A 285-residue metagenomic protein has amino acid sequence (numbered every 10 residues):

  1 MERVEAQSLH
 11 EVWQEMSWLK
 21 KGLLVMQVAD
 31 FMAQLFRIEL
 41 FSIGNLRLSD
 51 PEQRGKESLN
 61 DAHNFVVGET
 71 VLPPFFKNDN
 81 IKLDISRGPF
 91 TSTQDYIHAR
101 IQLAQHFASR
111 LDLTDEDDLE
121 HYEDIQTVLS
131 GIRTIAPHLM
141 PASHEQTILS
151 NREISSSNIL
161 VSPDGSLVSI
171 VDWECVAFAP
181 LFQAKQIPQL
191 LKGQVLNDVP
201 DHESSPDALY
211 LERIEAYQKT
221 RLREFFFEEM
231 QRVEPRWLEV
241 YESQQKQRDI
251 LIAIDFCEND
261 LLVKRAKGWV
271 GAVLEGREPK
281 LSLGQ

Functional and structural regions predicted by a protein language model:
M1-L119, E123, H138-Q146, G165: ATP-binding pocket architecture of kinase catalytic cores
Q7-H10, E15-S17, M140, S166 (+2 more regions): Aromatic/acidic cage segments in peptide-binding pockets
S8-H10, G44-N45, R54, N158 (+4 more regions): Short catalytic/ligand-binding loop motif for oxyanion handling, primarily in non-cytosolic enzymes, centered on
A104, D118-V128, D207, R223 (+2 more regions): Short amphipathic alpha-helical segments that mediate assembly, nucleic-acid/protein binding, or membrane association
T127-F182: Active-site acidic catalytic loop and adjacent metal/ATP-binding pocket of ATP-dependent phosphoryl transfer enzymes
G165-V168, F225-Q285: Regulatory N- and C-terminal appendages and interdomain linkers associated with kinase/kinase-like NTP transferase
A184-M230: Active-site activation/catalytic loop segments of kinase-like enzymes and analogous catalytic loops in related
